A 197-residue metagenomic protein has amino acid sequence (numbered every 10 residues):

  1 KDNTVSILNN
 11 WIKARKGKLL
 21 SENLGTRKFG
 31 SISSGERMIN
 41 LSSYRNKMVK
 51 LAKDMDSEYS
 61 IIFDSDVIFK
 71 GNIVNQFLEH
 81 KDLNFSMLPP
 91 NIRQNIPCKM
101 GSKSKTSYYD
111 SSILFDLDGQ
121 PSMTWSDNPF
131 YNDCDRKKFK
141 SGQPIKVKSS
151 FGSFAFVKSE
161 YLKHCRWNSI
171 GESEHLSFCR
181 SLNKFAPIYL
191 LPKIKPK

Functional and structural regions predicted by a protein language model:
K1-N3: Acidic ATP/Mg2+-coordinating residue in the GHKL
V5-S57: Active-site-proximal specificity loops/subdomain of glycosyltransferases
E22, L88-N91, L191: Short glycine/serine/threonine-enriched helix-capping/active-site loop that flanks the nucleotide-sugar donor pocket
M55-I68: Short beta-strand-to-loop acidic/aromatic patch adjacent to the donor-nucleotide binding site
S57-E58, D82-F85, F185-A186: Short, high-confidence coil segments that cap the C-terminus of an alpha-helix and link into the following beta-strand
V67-N168: Conserved catalytic core of nucleotide-sugar-dependent glycosyltransferases
E160, H164-C165, F185-K197: Active-site donor/metal-binding and catalytic loop motifs of nucleotide-sugar-dependent glycosylation enzymes
I170-S177: Acidic donor-binding loop at a coil-to-helix junction in glycosyltransferase catalytic cores that engages
